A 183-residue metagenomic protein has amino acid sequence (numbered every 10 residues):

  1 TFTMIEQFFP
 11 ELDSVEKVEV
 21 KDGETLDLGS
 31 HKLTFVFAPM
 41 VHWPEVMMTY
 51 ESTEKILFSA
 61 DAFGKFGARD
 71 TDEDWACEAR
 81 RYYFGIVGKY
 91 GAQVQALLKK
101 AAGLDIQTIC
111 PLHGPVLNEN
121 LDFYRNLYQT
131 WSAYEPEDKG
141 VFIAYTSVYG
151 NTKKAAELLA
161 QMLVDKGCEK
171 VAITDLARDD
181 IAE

Functional and structural regions predicted by a protein language model:
T1-V46, Y90-A96: Metallo-beta-lactamase
T3-I5, F66, N118, D180-I181: Generic structural signal for helix capping and beta-alpha/helix-loop junctions
F9-L12, Y50, T71-D74, Y124-N126 (+1 more regions): Short, glycine/charged-enriched secondary-structure capping and boundary segments
D27, Y50, Y134-E137: Short, flexible hinge/linker loops that cap or flank conserved catalytic cores
K32-E119: Metallo-beta-lactamase
L121-E183: N-terminal beta1-alpha1-beta2 submodule of the flavodoxin-like/Rossmannoid cofactor-binding fold
